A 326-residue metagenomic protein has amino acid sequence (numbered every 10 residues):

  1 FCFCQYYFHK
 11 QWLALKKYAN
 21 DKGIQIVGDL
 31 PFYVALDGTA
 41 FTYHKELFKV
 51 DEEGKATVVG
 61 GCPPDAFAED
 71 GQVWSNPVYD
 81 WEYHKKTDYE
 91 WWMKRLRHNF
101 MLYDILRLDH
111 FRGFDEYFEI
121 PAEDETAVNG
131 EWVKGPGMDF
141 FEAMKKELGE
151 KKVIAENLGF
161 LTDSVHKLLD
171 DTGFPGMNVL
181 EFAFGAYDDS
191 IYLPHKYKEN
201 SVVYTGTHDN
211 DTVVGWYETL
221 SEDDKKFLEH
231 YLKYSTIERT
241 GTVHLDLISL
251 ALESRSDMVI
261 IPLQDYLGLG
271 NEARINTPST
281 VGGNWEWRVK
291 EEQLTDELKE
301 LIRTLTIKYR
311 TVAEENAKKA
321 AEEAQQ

Functional and structural regions predicted by a protein language model:
F1-K10, V34-I260, Q264-Y266, N271 (+1 more regions): Alpha-amylase-like alpha-glycosidases and glucanotransferases acting on alpha-linked glucans and related
Y6-V34: Conserved, well-ordered alpha-helix/loop/beta-strand core segments that scaffold catalytic motifs
K17, D21, K146, E300: Replace "anionic and nucleotidyl ligands
G268-Q326: Structured C-terminal cap/extension of enzyme domains
